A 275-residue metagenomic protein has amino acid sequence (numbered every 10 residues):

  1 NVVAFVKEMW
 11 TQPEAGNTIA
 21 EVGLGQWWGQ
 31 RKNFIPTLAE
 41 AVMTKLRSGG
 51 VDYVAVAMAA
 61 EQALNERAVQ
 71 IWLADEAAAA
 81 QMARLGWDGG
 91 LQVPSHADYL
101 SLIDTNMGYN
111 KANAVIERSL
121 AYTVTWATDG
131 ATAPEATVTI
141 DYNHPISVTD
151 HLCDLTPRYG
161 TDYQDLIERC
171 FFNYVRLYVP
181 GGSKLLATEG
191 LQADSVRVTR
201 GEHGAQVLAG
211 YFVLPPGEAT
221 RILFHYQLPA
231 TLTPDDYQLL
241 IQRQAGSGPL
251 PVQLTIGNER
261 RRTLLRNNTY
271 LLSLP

Functional and structural regions predicted by a protein language model:
N1-P275: Lumenal/extracellular ectodomains and adaptor appendage modules of the eukaryotic vesicle/secretory system
